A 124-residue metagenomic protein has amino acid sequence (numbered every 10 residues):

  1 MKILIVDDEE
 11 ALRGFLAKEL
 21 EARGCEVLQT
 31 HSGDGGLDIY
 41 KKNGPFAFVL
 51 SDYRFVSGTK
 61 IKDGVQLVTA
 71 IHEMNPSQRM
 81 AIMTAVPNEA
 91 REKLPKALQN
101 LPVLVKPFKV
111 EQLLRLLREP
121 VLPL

Functional and structural regions predicted by a protein language model:
L4, Q29-F48, V56: Acidic, metal-coordinating helix/loop segments flanking the phosphotransfer/catalytic sites of two-component signaling
D7: Conserved acidic carboxylate
E10-L28, L101: Two-component/phosphorelay signaling modules centered on CheY-like receiver
K60-S77: Short amphipathic alpha-helix used as the core "switch/output" element in two-component signaling
M83-T84: Hydrophobic/aromatic residues positioned on beta-strands within the core alpha/beta folds
L94-V103: As written
F108-L117: C-terminal output helix
R118-L124: The C-terminal output helix
